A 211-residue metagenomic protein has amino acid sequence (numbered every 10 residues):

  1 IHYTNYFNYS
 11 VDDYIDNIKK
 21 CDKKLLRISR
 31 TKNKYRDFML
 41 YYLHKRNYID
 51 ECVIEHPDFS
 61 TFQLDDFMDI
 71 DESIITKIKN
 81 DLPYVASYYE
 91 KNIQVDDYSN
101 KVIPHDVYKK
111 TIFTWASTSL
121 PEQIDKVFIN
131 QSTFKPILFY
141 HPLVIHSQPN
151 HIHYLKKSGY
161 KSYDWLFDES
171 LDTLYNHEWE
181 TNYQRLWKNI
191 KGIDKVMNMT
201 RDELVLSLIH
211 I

Functional and structural regions predicted by a protein language model:
I1-A116, E122-N130, F134-I209: Pol beta-like nucleotidyltransferase catalytic core
